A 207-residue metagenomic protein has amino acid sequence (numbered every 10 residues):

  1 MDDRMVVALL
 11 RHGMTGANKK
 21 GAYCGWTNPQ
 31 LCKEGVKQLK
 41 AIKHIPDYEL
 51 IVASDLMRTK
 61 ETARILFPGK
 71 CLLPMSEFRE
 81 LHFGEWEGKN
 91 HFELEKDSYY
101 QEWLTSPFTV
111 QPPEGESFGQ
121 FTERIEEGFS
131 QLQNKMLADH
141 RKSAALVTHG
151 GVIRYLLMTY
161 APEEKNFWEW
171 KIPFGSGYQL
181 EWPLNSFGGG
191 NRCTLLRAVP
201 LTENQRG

Functional and structural regions predicted by a protein language model:
R4-K70: Active-site-proximal alpha-helix that buttresses catalytic centers in soluble enzyme cores
V7, H140-G150: Generic beta-sheet signal
Q30, K70-E77, E164-P173: Short hydrophobic/aromatic-enriched beta-strand-loop microsegments
I45-D47, L132-K142: Glycine-rich phosphate-binding loop signature in dinucleotide/nucleotide-binding domains
P46-E77, E181-G207: Conserved histidine-centered catalytic loops in small-molecule metabolism enzymes
A53-S54, E123, V147-T148: Short beta-strand scaffold positions
L66-E126: Phosphate-handling substructures
E163-R192: Domain-level recognition of soluble alpha/beta enzyme cores, biased toward histidine phosphatases/phosphomutases
